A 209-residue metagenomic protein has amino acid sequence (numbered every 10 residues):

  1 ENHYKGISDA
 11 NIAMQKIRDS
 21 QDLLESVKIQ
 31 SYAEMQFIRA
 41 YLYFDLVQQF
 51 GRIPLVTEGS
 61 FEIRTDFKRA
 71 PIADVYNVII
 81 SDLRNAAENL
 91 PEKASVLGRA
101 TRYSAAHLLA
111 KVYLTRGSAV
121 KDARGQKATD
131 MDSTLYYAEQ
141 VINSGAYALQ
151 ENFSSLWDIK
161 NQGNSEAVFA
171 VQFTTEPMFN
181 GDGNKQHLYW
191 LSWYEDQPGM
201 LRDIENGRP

Functional and structural regions predicted by a protein language model:
E1, Y76, R84-N85, R99-P209: An aromatic- and glycine-enriched ligand-binding surface/loop that stacks and positions planar moieties
E1-F50, R64-N77, L83-L97: Conserved, well-structured interaction surfaces
V47-Q48, P54, A94, T115-R124: Short coil/turn linking the two alpha-helices of tandem helical-hairpin repeats
F50, E62, S144, A148: Residue-level signal for pocket-adjacent positions within structured domains
T57-R64: Short linear capping/connector segments at secondary-structure termini
G59, A94, F173-T175: Short, flexible loop/turn elements at secondary-structure junctions
